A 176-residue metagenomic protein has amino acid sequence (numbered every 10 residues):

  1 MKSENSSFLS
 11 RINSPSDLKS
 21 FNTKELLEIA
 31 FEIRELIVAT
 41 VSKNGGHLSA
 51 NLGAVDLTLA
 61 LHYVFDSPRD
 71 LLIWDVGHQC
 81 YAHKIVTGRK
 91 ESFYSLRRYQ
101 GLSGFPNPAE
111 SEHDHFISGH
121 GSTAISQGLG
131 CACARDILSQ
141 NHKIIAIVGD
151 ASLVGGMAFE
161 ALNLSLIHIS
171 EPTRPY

Functional and structural regions predicted by a protein language model:
K2-I85: N-terminal amphipathic, basic-rich helices that act as targeting or association modules
E4, E25-E28, E32-E35, E91 (+4 more regions): Glutamate identity and glutamate-enriched acidic tracts
H47-I167: Cofactor-binding active-site loop characterized by glycine-rich and histidine/acidic residues
I167-Y176: Single conserved hydrophobic/aromatic residue that forms the stacking wall/gate of nucleotide- or nucleobase-binding
